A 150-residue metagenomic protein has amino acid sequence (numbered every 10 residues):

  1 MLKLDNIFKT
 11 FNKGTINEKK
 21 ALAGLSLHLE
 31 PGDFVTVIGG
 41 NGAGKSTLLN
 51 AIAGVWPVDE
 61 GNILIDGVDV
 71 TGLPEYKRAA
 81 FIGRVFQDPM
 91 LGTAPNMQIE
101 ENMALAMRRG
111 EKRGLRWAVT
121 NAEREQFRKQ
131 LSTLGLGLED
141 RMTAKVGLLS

Functional and structural regions predicted by a protein language model:
M1-L4, T10-G24, T36, P74: A short, flexible loop at the N-terminus of ABC-type nucleotide-binding domains that lies
T15, P57, D69-G83, L91 (+2 more regions): ABC ATPase NBD coupling module
I38-G40: The feature captures the beta-strand-to-loop junction immediately N-terminal to the Walker
A53: Helix-to-loop junction immediately C-terminal to a conserved catalytic motif
G61-D69, L131-T133: Conserved ABC transporter NBD signature motif
N96-K112: Q-loop/switch helix immediately C-terminal to the Walker
Q130-S150: Conserved ABC nucleotide-binding domain
